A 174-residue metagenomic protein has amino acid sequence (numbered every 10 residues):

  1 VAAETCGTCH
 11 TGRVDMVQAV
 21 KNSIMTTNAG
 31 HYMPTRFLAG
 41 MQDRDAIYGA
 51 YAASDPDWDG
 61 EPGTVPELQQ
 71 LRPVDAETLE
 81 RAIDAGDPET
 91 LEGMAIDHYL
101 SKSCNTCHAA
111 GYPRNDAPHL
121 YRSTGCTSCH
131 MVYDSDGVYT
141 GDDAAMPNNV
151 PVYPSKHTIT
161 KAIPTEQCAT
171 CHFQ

Functional and structural regions predicted by a protein language model:
A2-Q174: Extended surface/linker regions that mediate inter-domain or inter-protein docking in multi-component redox
